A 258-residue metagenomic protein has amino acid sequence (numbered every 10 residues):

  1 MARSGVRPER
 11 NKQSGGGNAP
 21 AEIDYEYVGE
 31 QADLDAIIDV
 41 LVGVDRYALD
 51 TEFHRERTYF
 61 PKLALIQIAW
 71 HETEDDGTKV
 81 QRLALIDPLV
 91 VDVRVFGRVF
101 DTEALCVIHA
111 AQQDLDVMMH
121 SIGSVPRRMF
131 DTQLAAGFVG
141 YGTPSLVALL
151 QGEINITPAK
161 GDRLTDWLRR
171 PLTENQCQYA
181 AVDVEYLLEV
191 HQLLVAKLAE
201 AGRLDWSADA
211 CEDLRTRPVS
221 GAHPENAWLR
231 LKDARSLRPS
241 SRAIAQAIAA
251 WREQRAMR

Functional and structural regions predicted by a protein language model:
M1-G16, I122-G123, K160, R217-N226: Short, compositionally biased low-complexity segments
M1-Y47, T51: N-terminal accessory regions of nucleic-acid-interacting proteins
P20, Y27, Q67-L188, Q192-V195 (+1 more regions): Active-site-proximal helix-loop-helix substrate-binding element of RNase H-like nuclease domains
Q31-L34, V93, L115, T132 (+5 more regions): Alpha-helix initiation and N-capping motif
V44-A48, K62-L65, L83: A common structural microfeature
E52-H71: An N-terminal structural lobe/cap that precedes and organizes the functional/catalytic core across diverse proteins
Q67, Q254-R258: Short, intrinsically disordered, charge-balanced linker/junction segments flanking boundaries in proteins
E174-R255: Mixed-charge, glycine-rich, non-catalytic linkers/tails in nucleic-acid processing enzymes
